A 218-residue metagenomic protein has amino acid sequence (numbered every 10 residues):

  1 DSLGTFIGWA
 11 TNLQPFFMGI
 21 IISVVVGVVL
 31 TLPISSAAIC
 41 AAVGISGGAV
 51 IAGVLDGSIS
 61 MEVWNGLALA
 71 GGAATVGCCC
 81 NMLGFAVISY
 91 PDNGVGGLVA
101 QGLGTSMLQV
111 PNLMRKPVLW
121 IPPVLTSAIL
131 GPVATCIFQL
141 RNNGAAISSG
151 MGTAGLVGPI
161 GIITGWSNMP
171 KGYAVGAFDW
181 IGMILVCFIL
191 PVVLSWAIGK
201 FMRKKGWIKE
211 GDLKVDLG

Functional and structural regions predicted by a protein language model:
D1-G218: Pore-lining transmembrane helices
